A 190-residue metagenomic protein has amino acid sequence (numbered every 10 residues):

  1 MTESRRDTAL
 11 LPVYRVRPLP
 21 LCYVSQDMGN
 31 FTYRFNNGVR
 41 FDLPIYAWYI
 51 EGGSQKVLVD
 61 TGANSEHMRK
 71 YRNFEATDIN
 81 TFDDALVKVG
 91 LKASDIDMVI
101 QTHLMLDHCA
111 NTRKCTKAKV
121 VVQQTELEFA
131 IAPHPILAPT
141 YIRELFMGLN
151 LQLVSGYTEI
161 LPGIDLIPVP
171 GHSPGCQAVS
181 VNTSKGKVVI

Functional and structural regions predicted by a protein language model:
M1-V59, A63-R72: Zn-dependent metallo-beta-lactamase
T2-D7, N80, A85-L91, D95 (+2 more regions): Metallo-beta-lactamase
P18, A47-E51, E66, G156-S184 (+1 more regions): Core dinuclear metal-dependent hydrolase active-site scaffold
S25-D27, S65-E66, L104-A110, S173-C176: Active-site environment of divalent metal-dependent phosphoester hydrolases
Q55-V57, M98, G186-V189: Structural motif
N73-D84, K185-V189: Cap/insert and terminal regions of metallo-dependent hydrolase folds
I96-L106: Metallo-beta-lactamase
T112-T116: Short, conserved loop/helix-junction motifs that constitute active-site signature segments in enzyme catalytic cores
